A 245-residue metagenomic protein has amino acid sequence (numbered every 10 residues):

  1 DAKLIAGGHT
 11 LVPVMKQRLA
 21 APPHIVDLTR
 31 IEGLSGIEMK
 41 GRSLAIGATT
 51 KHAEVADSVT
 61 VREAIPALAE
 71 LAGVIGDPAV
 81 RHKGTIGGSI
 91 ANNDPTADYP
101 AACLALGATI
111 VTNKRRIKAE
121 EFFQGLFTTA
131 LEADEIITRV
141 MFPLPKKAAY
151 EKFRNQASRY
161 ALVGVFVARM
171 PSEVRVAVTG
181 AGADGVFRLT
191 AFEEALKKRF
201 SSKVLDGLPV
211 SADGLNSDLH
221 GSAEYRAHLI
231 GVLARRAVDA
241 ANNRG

Functional and structural regions predicted by a protein language model:
D1-G245: C-terminal structural segment of proteins
